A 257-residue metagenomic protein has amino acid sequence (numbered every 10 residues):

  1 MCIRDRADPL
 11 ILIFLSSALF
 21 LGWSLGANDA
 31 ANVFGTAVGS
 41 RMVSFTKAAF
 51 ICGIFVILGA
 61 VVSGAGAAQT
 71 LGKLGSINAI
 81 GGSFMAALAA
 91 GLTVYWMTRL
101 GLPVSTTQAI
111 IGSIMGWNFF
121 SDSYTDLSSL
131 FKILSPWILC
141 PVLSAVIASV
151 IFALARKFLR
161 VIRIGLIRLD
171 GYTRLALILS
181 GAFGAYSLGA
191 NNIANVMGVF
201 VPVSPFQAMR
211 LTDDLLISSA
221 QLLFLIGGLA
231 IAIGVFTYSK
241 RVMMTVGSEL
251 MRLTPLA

Functional and structural regions predicted by a protein language model:
M1-I3: Short, small-residue-biased leader/transition segments that mark boundaries at the very start of proteins
D5-P9, K73-G82, L130-L139, I167-R168 (+1 more regions): Interfacial loop-to-helix junctions that mark the boundaries of transmembrane helices in multi-pass membrane
F14-S24, A48-A60, G64, M85-T93 (+12 more regions): Alpha-helical transmembrane segments in multi-pass membrane proteins
A27-F34, M42, L100-G112, A190-V201 (+1 more regions): Short, non-helical or kinked segments that cap or interrupt transmembrane helices
A31-V38, A90-L102, A155-I162, V235-L250: C-terminal ends of transmembrane helices
R41-G53, F84, S128-L130, M209-S218 (+1 more regions): Membrane-interface alpha-helices at helix entry/exit sites of multi-pass transporters
L134-N191: Core mid-bundle transmembrane helix pairs that form the ion/substrate translocation pathway in diverse multi-pass
F183-A257: Transmembrane helical segments that form the transport core of multi-pass membrane transport proteins
